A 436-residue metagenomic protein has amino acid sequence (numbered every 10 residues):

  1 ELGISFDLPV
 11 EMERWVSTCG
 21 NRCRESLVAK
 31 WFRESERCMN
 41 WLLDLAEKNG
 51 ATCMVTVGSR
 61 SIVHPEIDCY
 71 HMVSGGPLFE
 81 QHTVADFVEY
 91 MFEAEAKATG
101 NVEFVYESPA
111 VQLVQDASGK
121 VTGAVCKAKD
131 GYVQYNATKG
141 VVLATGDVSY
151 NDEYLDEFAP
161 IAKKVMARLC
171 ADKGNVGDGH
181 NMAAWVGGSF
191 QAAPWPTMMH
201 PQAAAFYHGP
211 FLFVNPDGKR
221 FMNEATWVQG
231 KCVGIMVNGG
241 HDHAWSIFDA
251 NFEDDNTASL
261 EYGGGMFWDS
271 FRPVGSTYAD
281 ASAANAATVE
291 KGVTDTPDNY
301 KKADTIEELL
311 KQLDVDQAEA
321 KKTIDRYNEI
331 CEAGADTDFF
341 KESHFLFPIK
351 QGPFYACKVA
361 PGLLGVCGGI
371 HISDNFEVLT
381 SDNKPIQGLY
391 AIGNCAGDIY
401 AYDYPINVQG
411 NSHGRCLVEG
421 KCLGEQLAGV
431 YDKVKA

Functional and structural regions predicted by a protein language model:
G3-D68, K301-A320: Rossmann-like flavin
V28-Y132, D152-E153, C331-Q351: Conserved redox-cofactor binding core of oxidoreductases
Q112, K120, E308, E319-D403: A glycine-rich dinucleotide-binding beta-alpha-beta segment and adjacent secondary-structure elements that constitute
G123, P210-E224, G368-T380: Active-site and channel-lining beta-strand-loop segments that bind or position nucleotide-derived/phosphorylated
A128-P201, N407-Q409, H413-C422: Glycine-rich loop(s) and the adjacent beta-strand/alpha-helix scaffold that form part
H180, S189-Q312: An anion/pyrophosphate-binding glycine-rich loop and adjacent beta-alpha core in soluble alpha-beta enzymes
P196-Y207, Q229-C232, P361-C367, C395-H413: Glycine-rich phosphate/pyrophosphate-binding beta-alpha loops
P273-Y278, G368-A436: C-terminal structured subdomain/cap of oxidoreductase catalytic cores
